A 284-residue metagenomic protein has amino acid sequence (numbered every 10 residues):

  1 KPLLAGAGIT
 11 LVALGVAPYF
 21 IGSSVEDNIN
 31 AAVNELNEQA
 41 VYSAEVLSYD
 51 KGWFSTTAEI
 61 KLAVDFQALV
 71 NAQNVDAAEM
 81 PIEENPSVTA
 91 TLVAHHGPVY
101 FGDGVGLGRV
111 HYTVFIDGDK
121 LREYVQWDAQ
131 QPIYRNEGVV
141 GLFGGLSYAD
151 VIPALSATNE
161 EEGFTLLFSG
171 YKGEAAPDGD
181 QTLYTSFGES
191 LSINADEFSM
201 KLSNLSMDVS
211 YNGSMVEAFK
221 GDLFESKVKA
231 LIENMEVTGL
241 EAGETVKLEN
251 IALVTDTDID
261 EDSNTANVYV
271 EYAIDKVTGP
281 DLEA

Functional and structural regions predicted by a protein language model:
K1-L11: N-terminal Sec-pathway targeting helices
A5, G15, Y19-A284: Glycine-rich, small/hydroxylated-residue low-complexity segments
